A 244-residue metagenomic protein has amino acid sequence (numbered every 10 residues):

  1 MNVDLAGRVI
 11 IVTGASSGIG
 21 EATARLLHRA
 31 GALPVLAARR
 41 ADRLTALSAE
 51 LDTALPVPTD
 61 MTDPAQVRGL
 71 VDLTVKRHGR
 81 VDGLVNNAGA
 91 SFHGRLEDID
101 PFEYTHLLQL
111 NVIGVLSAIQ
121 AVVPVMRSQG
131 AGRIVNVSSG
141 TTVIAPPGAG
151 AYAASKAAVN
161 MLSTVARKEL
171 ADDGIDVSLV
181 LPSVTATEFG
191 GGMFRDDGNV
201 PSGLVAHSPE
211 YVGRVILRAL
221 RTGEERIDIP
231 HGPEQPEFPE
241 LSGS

Functional and structural regions predicted by a protein language model:
V9, S16-S17: Conserved glycine-rich cofactor-binding loop
A30-A46: Conserved glycine-rich Rossmann-like NAD(P)H-binding loop of the short-chain dehydrogenase/reductase
P58-G69, P101: The beta1-alpha1 cofactor-binding region of Rossmann-like NAD(H)/NADP(H)-dependent oxidoreductases
R95-L96, E103-T105: Substrate-binding pocket helix/loop in short-chain dehydrogenase/reductase
I119, S155: Active-site helix of classical SDR
S139: Residue(s) in the substrate-gating loop at a strand-loop-helix junction that position the organic substrate next
L179-V180, R195, N199-P236: C-terminal helical subdomain
